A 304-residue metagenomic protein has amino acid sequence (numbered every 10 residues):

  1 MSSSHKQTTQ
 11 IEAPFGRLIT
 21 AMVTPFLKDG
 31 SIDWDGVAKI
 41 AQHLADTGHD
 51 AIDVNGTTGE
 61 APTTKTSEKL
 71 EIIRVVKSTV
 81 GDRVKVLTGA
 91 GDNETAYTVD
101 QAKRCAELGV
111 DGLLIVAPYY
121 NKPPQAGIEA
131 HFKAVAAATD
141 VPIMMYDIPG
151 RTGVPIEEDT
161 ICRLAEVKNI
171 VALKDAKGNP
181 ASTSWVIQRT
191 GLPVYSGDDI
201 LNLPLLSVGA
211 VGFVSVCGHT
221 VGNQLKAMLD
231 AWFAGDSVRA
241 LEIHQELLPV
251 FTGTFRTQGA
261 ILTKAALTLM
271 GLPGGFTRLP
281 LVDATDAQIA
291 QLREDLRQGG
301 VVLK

Functional and structural regions predicted by a protein language model:
H5-T8, P14-T24, H43, T47-H49 (+2 more regions): C-terminal alpha-helical cap/extension of soluble enzyme domains
T8-T20, T24-G153, I161-R163: Active-site beta->alpha loop and helix N-cap motifs at the rims of alpha/beta catalytic domains
D29-G30, A61, G89-A90, Y120 (+7 more regions): A generic structural signal for short
V37, K69, I73, T98 (+7 more regions): A general structural signal for well-ordered alpha-helical segments in protein cores
S78-V84, E107-G109, T139-V141, E166-N169 (+4 more regions): Short helix-capping segments at alpha-helix termini
E94, D198-D199, T285: Helix N-cap/beta->alpha junction signal
A137, P149-F255: Catalytic alpha/beta core domains of metabolic enzymes, predominantly
